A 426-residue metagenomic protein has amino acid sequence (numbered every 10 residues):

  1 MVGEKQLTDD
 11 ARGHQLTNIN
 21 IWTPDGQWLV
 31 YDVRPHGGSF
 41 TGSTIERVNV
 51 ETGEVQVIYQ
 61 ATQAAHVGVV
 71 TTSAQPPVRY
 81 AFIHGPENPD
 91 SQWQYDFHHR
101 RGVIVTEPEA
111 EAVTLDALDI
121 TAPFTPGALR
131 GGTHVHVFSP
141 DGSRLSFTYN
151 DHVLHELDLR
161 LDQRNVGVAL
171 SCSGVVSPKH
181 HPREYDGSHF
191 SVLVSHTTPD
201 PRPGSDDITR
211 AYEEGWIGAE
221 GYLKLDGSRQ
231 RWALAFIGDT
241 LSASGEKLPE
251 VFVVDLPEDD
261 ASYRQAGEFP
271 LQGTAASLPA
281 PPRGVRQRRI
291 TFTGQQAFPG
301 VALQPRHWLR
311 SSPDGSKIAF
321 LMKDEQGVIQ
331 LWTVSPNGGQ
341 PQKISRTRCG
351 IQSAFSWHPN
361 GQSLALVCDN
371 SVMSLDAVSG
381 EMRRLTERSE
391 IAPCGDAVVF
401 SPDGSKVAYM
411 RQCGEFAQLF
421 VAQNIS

Functional and structural regions predicted by a protein language model:
M1-S426: Sequence signature of WD/YWTD-type beta-propeller architectures
